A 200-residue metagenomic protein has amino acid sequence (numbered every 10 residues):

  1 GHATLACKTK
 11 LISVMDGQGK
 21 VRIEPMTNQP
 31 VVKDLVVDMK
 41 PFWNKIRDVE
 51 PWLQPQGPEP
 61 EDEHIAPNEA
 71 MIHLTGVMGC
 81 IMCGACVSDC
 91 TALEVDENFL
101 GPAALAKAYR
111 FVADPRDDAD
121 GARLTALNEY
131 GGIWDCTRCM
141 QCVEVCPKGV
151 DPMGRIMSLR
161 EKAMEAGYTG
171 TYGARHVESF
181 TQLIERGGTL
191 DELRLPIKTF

Functional and structural regions predicted by a protein language model:
G1-T27: Hydrophobic/aromatic-rich structural module bridging two neighboring secondary-structure elements via a short loop
G19-F200: Ferredoxin-type iron-sulfur electron-transfer modules in oxidoreductases and energy-metabolism complexes
